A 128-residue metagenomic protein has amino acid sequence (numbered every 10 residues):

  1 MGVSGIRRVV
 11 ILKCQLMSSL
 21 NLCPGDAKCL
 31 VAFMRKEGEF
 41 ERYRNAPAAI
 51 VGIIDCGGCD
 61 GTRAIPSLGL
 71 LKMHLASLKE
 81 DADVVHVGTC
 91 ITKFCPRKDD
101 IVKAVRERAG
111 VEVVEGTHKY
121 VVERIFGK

Functional and structural regions predicted by a protein language model:
G2-S77, A82, I91, C95-R97 (+2 more regions): Conserved mixed alpha/beta catalytic, RNA-binding, or beta-rich assembly cores of soluble enzyme, regulatory
A82-V84, R106: Long, compositionally biased, glycine/small-hydrophobic-enriched stretches that function as flexible linkers, tethers
C95-E107: Short Gly/Thr/Asp-enriched flexible loops that form oxyanion-binding sites at enzyme active sites
